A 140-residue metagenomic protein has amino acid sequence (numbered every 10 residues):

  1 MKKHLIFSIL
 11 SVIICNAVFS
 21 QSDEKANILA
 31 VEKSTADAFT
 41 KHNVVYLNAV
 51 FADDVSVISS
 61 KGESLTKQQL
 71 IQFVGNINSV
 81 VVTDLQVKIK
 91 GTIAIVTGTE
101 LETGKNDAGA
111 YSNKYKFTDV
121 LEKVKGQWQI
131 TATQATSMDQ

Functional and structural regions predicted by a protein language model:
H4, S8, C15-A49: Short, low-complexity N-terminal intrinsically disordered segments enriched in polar/charged residues
E32, F39, N43, F51-V55 (+4 more regions): Sec/Tat-exported extracytoplasmic proteins
T35, L47, V55, L70 (+2 more regions): Hydrophobic pocket/interface hotspot
V44, D54-S56, G62-S64, L101-T103 (+1 more regions): Solvent-exposed loop/turn segments at secondary-structure junctions within structured extracellular/periplasmic domains
N48-V81: Short solvent-exposed beta->alpha transition segments
F51, K61, Q86-G91, E100-E102 (+2 more regions): A mature extracytoplasmic/lumenal domain signature
I71-G109: Surface-exposed, charged secondary-structure patches
K114-D139: Short beta-strand edge/turn micro-motifs at domain boundaries
